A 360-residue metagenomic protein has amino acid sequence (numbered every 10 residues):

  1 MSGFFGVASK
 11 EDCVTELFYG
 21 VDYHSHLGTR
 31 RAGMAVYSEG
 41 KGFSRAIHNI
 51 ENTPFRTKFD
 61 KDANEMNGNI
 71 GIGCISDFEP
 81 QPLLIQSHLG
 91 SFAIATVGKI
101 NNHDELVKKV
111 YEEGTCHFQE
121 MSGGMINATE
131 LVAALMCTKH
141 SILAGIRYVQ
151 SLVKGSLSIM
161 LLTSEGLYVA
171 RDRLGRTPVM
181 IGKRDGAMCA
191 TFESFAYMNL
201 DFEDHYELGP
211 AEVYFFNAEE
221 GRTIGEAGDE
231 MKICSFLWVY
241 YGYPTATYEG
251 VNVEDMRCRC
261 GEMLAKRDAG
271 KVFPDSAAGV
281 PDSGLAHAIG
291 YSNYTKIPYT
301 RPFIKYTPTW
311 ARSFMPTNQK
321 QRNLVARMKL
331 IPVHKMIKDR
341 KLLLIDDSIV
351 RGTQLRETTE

Functional and structural regions predicted by a protein language model:
M1-G209, F215-D275, V280: Conserved short alpha-helical segments that host acidic/polar catalytic motifs at enzyme active sites
D60, N64, Q86, I289 (+4 more regions): Feature captures the catalytic cores and cofactor-binding loops of soluble hydro-lyases/lyases that act on carboxylate
K99-I100, V280-H287, V350-G352: Gly/Ser/Thr-rich loops at beta-strand to alpha-helix junctions that form or flank small-molecule/cofactor-binding
K109, E113, L135, L152 (+5 more regions): Generic, well-ordered alpha-helical scaffold segments in large soluble proteins
G123, V251, D255, T317 (+2 more regions): Alpha-helix capping and helix-loop boundary segments enriched in small/acidic/polar residues
A196, E203, L208-E212, K266-A269 (+2 more regions): Phosphate/diphosphate-binding loops
A246, K271-R301: Hydrophobic alpha-helical segments characteristic of transmembrane helices in integral membrane transporters
K296-L343, G352-E357: Short, glycine/charge-rich flexible loops or terminal/linker lids adjacent to PRPP-binding catalytic cores
